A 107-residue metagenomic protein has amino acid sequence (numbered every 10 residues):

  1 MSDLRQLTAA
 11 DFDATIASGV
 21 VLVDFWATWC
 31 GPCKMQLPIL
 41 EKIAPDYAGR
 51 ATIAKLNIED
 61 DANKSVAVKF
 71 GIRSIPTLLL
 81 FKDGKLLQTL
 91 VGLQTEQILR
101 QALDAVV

Functional and structural regions predicted by a protein language model:
M1-A14: N-terminal "domain-start" segment that seeds a small globular fold
L7, F25, L40, A44 (+1 more regions): Thiol-based oxidoreductase modules, predominantly thioredoxin-like and allied folds used for disulfide exchange
D11, A62-V66, I98: Short acidic active-site motifs
F12, F25-W26, F81: Conserved hydrophobic/aromatic "anchor" residues that stabilize well-ordered secondary structure elements
I16-T28: Short active-site neighborhood of thiol/selenol oxidoreductases, capturing the structured segment around
F25-I39: Conserved redox-active cysteine motifs that mediate thiol-disulfide chemistry, especially di-cysteine Cys-X(1-2)-Cys
V68-R73: A short glycine-leucine-enriched loop at secondary-structure breakpoints that most characteristically corresponds
S74, L80-V107: Non-catalytic, surface beta->alpha helical segment in thiol-disulfide oxidoreductase systems
